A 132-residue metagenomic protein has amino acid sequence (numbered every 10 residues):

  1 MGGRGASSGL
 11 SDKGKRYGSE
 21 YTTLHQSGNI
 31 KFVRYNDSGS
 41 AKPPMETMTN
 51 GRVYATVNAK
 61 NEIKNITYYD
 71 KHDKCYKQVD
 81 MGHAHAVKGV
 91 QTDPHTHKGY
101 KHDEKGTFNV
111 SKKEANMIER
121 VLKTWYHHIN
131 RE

Functional and structural regions predicted by a protein language model:
G2-E132: Catalytic toxin/effector domains delivered as secreted proteins or via bacterial secretion systems
